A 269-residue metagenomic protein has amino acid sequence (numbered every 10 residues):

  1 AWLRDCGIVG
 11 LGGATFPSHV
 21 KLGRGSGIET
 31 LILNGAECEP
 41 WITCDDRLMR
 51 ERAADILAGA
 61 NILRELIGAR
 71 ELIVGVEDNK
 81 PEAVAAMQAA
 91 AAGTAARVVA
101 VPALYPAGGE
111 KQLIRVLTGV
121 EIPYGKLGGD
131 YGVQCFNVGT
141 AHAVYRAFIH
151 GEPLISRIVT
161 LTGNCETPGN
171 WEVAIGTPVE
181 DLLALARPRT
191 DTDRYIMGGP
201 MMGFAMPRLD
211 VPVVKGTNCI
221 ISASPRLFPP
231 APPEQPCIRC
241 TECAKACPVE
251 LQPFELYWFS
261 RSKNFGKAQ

Functional and structural regions predicted by a protein language model:
A1-I73, E77-A95, V99-K111, R239 (+1 more regions): Iron-sulfur-cluster electron-transfer modules
R4, L57, N61, V84-Q88 (+4 more regions): Predominant activation on well-ordered alpha-helical scaffold segments within soluble catalytic domains
V9, D130-Q134, G169-V173, P230-P233 (+1 more regions): Hydrophobic alpha-helical scaffolding
T15-V20, Y145-A147, V179-A184, G198-G199 (+2 more regions): Glycine-rich, charged/polar anion/phosphate-binding loops that engage phosphate groups from diverse ligands
S26, R47, E51-A58, I67 (+10 more regions): Conserved active-site and cofactor/substrate-binding residues in soluble primary-metabolism enzymes
A69-V179, L185-T190, G199-P200: Hydrophobic alpha-helical positions that pack around
P106-G108, Q112-E121, P188-T241: Active-site gating/interface segments in enzymes
N218-E234, E242-A244, P248-Q269: Ferredoxin-type iron-sulfur electron-transfer modules in oxidoreductases and energy-metabolism complexes
